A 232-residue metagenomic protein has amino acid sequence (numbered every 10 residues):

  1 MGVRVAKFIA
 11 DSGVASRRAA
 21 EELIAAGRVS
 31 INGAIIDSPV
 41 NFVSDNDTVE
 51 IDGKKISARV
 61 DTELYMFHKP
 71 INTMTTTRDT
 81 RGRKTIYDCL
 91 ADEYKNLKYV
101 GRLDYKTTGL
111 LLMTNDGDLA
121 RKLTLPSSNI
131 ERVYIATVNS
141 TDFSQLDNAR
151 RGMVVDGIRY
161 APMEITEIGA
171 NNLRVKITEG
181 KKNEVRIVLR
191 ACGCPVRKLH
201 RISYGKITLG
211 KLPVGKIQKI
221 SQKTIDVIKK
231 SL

Functional and structural regions predicted by a protein language model:
M1-L232: Basic, flexible Lys/Arg- and Gly-enriched helix-loop patches that mediate nucleic-acid binding at interfaces with rRNA
